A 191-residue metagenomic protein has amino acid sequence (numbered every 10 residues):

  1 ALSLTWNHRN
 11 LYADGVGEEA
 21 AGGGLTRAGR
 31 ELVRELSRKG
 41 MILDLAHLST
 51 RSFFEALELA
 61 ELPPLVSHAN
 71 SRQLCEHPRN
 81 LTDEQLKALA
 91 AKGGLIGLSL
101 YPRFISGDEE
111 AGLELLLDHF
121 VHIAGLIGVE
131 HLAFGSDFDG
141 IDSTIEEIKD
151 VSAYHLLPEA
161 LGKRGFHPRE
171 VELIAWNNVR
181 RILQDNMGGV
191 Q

Functional and structural regions predicted by a protein language model:
A1-N7, V66-S67, K92-L98, L132-S136: Non-cysteine beta-strand/loop elements that form the S-adenosyl-L-methionine
A1-T5, R9-R27, Y154: Active-site gating loops and adjacent loop-to-helix segments of metal-dependent hydrolytic enzymes
N7-A13, L48-F54, S71-L74, P102-I105 (+1 more regions): Active-site environment of divalent metal-dependent phosphoester hydrolases
G17-L65, P78-G93, E114-E130: Histidine/acidic residue-rich metal-binding segments in metalloenzymes
L43, H68, I96, I123 (+2 more regions): Conserved, mostly hydrophobic/aromatic
E76-P78, D108-A111, T144-I148: Short, solvent-exposed loop/turn segments at secondary-structure boundaries
S99-L100, I127-V151: Short acidic/histidine-rich active-site segments
K149-Q191: Mid-to-C-terminal alpha-helical segments outside catalytic/metal-binding sites
